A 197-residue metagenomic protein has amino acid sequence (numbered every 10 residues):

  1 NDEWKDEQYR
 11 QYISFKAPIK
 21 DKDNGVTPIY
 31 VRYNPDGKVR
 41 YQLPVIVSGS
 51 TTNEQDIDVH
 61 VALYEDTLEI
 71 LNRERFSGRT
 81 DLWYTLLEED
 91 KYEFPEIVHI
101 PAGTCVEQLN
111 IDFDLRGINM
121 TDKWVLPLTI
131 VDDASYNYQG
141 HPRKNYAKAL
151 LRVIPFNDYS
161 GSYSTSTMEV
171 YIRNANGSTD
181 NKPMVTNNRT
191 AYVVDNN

Functional and structural regions predicted by a protein language model:
N1-E89, E93, V106, M120-T121 (+3 more regions): Acidic/polar, low-complexity intrinsically disordered N-terminal segments immediately downstream of a Sec signal
D58, I97, Q108, K148-L150: Well-ordered beta-strand positions in beta-sheet-rich domains
D66, R116, V131-D133: Solvent-exposed coil/turn segments that connect beta secondary-structure elements in extracytoplasmic/periplasmic
E96-C105, L109-G117: Short, hydrophobic beta-strand segments
G117-V125: Short glycine/proline/serine/threonine-rich loop/turn segments at secondary-structure transition edges
L128-Q139: Enriched for extracellular/lumenal, surface-exposed ectodomains of secreted and cell-surface proteins
Y146-N197: Ser/Thr/Gly/Pro-rich, low-complexity flexible regions
